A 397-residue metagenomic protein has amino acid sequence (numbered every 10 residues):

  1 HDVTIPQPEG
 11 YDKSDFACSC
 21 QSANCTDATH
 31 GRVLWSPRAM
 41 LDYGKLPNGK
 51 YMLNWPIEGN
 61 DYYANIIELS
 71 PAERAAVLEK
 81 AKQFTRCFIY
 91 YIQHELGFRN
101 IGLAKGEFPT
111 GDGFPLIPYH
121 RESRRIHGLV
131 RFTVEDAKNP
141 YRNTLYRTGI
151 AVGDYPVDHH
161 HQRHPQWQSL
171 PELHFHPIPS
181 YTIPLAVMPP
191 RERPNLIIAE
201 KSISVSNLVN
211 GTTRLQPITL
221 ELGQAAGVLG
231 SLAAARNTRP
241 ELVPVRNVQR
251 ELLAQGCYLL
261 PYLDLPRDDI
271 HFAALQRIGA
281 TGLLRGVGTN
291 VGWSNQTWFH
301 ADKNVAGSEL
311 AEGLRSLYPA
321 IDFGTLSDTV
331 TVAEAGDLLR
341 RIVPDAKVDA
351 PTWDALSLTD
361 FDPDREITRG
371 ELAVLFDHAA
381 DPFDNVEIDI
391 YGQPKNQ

Functional and structural regions predicted by a protein language model:
H1-E251: Flavin (FAD/FMN)-binding glycine-rich loop and adjacent Rossmann-like elements that form
H1-V3, I92-L96, G227-N237, G256 (+4 more regions): A generic secondary-structure signal for well-formed alpha-helical elements
P71-L78, T212-T213, R236-T238, P261-L265 (+3 more regions): Second-shell loop/turn segments in exported
A76, K80, L215-I218, P240 (+4 more regions): Extracytoplasmic/periplasmic, Sec-exported soluble proteins
T85-I89, Q93, E200, S231 (+7 more regions): Non-transmembrane alpha-helical segments in soluble domains of secreted/periplasmic/extracellular proteins
R99-E107, L263-R267, N290-V291: Short coil/turn segments at secondary-structure boundaries
V243-A274: Long, well-structured alpha-helical subdomains associated with metal-dependent extracellular/ecto-lumenal hydrolases
G279-Q397: Terminal recognition/anchoring or ligand-binding modules at protein termini
